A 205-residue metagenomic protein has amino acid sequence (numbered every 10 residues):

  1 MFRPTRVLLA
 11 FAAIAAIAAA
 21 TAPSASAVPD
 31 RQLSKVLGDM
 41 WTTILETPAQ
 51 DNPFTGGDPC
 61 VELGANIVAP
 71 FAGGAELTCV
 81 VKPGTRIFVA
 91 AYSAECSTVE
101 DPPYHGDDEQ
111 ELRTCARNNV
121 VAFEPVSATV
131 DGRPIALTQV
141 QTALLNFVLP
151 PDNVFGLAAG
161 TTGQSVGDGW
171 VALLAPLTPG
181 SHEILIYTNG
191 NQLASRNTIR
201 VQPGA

Functional and structural regions predicted by a protein language model:
M1-A27: Secretory targeting and sorting signals
S26-F71, L193-A205: N-terminal segment immediately downstream of the Sec signal-peptide cleavage site in secreted/extracellular proteins
I67-G156: Extracellular-facing segments of soluble proteins and assemblies that are Gly/Ser/Thr-biased and enriched in aromatics
L77-C79, T161, A172-L174: Beta-strand-rich interaction surfaces with strong enrichment in secreted/lumenal proteins
V89, D131, G180-T188: Short, well-structured beta-strand segments within conserved domains
L144, V166, P176, I186-N189: Surface-exposed extracytoplasmic segments
V148-V171: Aromatic sugar-binding surface patches on proteins that engage polysaccharides or sugar-phosphate polymers
L174-G180: Surface-exposed, short loops/turns at beta-strand junctions within beta-sandwich domains
